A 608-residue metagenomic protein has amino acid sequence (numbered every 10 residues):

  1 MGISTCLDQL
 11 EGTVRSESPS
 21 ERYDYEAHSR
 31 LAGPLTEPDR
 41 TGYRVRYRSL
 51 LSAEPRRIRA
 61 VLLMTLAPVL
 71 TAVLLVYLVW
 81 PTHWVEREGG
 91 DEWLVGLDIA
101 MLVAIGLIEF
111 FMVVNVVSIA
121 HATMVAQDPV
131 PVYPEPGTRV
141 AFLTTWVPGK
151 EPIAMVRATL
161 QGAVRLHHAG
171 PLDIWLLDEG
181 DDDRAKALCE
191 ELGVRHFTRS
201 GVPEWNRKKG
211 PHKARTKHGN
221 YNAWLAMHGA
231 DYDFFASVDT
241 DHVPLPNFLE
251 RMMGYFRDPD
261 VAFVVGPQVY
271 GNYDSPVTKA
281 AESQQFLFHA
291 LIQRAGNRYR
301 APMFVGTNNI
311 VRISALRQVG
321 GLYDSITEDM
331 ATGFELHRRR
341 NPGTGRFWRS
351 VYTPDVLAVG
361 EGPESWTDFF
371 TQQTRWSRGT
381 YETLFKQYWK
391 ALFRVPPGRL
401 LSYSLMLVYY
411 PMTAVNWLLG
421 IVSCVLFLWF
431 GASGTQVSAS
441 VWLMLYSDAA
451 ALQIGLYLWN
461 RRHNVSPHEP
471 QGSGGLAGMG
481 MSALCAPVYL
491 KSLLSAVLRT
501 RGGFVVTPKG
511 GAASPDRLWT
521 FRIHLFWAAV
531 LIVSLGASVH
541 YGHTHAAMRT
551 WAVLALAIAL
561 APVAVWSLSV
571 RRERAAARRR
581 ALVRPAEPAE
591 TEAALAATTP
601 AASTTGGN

Functional and structural regions predicted by a protein language model:
R48-A67, L143, E151-R157, L392-L418 (+2 more regions): Loop-to-transmembrane boundary segments
A72-G106, V125-A126, V132, Y409-G503 (+1 more regions): Membrane-embedded multi-pass helical conduit in multi-pass membrane proteins, especially envelope-biosynthetic
E135, T159-P171: Short, acidic, metal-binding catalytic loop of nucleotide-sugar glycosyltransferases
R139-L143, D173, A331: Cell-envelope/extracellular polymer assembly enzymes that use nucleotide-activated donors
P171-D181, F197: Short beta-strand/loop segment that forms part of the nucleotide-sugar
D178-K186, E190, G201-P203: A conserved acidic beta->alpha catalytic loop
F197-D233, P246-A331, E335-G345, L357-V408: Long helical/loop segments within the catalytic core of UDP-sugar-dependent glycosyltransferases, especially the large
V238-V243: The conserved acidic donor/metal-binding loop of glycosyltransferases
